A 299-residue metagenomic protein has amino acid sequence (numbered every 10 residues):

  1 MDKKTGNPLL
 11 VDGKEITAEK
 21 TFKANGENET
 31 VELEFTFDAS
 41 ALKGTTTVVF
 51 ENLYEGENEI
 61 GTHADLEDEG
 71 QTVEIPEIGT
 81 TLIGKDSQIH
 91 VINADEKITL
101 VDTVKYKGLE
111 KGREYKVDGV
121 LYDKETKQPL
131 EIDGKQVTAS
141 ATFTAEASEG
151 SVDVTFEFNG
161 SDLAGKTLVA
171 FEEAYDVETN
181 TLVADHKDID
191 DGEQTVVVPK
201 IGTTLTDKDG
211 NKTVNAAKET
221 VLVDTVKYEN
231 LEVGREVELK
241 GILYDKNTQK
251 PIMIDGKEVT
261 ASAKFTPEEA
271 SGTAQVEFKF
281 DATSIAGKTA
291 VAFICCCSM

Functional and structural regions predicted by a protein language model:
M1-M299: Solvent-exposed loop/turn and edge beta-strand elements of beta-rich ligand-binding domains
